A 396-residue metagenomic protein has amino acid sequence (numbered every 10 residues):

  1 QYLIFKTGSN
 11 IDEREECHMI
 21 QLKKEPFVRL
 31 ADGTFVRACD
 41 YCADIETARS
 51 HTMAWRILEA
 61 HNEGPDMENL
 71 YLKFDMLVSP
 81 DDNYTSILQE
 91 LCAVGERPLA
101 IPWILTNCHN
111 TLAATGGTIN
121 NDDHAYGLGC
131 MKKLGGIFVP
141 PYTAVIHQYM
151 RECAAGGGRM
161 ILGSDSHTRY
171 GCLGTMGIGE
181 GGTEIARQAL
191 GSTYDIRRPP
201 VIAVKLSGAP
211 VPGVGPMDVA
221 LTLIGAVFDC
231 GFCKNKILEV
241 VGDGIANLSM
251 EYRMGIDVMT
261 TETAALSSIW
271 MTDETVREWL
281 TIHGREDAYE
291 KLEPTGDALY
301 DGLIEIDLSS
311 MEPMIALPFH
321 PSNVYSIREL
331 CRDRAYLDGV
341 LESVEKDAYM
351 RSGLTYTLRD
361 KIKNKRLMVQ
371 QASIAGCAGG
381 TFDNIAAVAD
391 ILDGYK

Functional and structural regions predicted by a protein language model:
I4-K396: Fe-S-dependent hydro-lyases/dehydratases of central metabolism
